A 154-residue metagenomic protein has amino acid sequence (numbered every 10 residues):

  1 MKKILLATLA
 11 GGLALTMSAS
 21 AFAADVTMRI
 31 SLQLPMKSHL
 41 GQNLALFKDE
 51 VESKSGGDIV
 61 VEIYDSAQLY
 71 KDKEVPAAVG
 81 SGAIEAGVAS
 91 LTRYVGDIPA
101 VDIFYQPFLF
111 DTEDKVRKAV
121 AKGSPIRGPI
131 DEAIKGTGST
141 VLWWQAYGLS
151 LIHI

Functional and structural regions predicted by a protein language model:
M1-T8: Bacterial N-terminal signal peptides that target proteins for export
T8-T16: Bacterial N-terminal signal peptides
M17-A23: Sec/Tat signal peptide C-region and signal peptidase I cleavage site
R29-A45, S66-Y70: Extracytoplasmic "Venus flytrap"
K37-E62: Short, polar/charged alpha-helical segment
K48-D49, E85, S90-I152: Contiguous mixed-secondary-structure segments that line small-molecule binding/active-site clefts of soluble domains
G57-I59, V75-A89: Alpha-to-beta junction loops
D58-D72: Early extracytoplasmic/lumenal segment of secretory-pathway proteins
